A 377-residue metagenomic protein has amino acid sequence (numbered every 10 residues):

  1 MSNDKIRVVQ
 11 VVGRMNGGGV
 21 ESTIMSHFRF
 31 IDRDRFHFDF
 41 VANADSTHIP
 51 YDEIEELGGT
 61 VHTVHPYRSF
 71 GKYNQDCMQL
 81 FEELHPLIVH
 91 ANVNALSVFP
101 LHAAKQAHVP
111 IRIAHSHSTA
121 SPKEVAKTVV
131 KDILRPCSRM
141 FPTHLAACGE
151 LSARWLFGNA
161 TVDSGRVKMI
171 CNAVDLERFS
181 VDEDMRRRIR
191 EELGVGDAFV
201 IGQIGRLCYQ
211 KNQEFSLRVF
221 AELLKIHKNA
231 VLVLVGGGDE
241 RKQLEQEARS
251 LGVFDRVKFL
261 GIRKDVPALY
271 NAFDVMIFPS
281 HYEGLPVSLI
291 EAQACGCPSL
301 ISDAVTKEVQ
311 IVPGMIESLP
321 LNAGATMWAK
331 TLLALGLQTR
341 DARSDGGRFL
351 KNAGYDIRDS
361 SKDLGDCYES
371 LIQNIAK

Functional and structural regions predicted by a protein language model:
D4-I6, Q10-D76, R166, D239-R241 (+2 more regions): N-terminal strand-loop element at the rim of the active site of nucleotide-sugar-dependent glycosyltransferases
G18-S26, F199, Q203-E222, D239-E245: A conserved mid-protein helix/loop that constitutes part of the nucleotide-sugar donor-binding site
R68-K72, R154-G158, G165-R166, C171-E192 (+4 more regions): Acidic anion/phosphate-binding donor-loop and adjacent secondary structure in glycosyltransferase catalytic cores
A91-V98, S116: Short His-centered aromatic/hydrophobic patch
L244-G261: Nucleotide-activated donor-binding/catalytic signature segment of Leloir-type glycosyltransferases, i.e., the conserved
I262, H281: Aromatic "clamp/platform" in nucleotide-sugar-dependent glycosyltransferases that forms part of the donor/acceptor
P298-D303, E308: Short hydrophobic beta-strand element within catalytic cores of glycosyltransferases and related nucleotide-activated
E308-R340: Change "using UDP/GDP/dTDP sugars" to "using nucleotide sugars
